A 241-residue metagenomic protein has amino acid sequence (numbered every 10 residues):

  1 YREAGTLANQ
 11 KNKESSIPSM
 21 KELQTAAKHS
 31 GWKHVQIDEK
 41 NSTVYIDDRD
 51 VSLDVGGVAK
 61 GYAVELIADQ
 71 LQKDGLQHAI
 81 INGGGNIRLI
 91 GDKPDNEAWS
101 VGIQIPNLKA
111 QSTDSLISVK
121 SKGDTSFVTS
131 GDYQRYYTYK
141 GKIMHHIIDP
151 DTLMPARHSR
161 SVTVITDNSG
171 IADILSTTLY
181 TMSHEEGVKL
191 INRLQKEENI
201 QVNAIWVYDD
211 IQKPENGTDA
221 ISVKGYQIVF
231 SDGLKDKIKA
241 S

Functional and structural regions predicted by a protein language model:
Y1-S241: Mature catalytic core of soluble alpha/beta enzymes
